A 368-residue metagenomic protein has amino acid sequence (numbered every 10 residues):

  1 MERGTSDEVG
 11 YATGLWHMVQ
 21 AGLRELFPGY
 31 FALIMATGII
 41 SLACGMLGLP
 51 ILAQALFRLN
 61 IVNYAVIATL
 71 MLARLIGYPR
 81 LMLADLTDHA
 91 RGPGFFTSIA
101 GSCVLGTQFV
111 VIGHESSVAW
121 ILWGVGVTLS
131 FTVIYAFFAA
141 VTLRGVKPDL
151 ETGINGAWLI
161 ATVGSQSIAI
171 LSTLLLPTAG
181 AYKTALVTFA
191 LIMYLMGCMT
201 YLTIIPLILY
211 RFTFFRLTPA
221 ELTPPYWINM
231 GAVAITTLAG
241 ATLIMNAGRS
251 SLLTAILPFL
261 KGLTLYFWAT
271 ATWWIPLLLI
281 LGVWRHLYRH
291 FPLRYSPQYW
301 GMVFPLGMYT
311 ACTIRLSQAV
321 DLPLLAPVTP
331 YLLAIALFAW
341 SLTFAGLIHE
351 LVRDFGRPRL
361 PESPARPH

Functional and structural regions predicted by a protein language model:
A12-L42, F57, P79-T107, W123-G126 (+7 more regions): Juxtamembrane helix-loop boundaries in multi-pass membrane proteins
C44-A55: Short, hydrophobic transmembrane alpha-helix segments
P50-I51, A179-V187, A247-P258, L287-F291 (+1 more regions): Extracellular/periplasmic helix-loop-helix junctions in multi-pass membrane proteins
I61-I76, S130-A139: Central hydrophobic cores of alpha-helical transmembrane segments in multi-pass inner-membrane proteins across all
N63, W268-T270, P327-L342: Small-residue-rich transmembrane alpha-helices that serve as helix-helix interface/gating elements in multipass
C103-R144, T173, V187-A190, T203 (+3 more regions): Hydrophobic, ordered structural segments
W158-L281: Generic multipass alpha-helical transmembrane bundles of integral membrane proteins
L260-Q318: Extended, compositionally biased non-globular segments
